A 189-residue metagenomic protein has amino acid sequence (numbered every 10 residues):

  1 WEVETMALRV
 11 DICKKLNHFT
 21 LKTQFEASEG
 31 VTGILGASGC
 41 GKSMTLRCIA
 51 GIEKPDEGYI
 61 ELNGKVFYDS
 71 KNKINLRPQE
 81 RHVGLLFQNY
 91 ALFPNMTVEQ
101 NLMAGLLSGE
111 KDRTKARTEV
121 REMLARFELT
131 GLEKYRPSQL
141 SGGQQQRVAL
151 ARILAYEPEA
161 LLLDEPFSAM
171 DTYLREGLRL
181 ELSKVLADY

Functional and structural regions predicted by a protein language model:
K65-S70, T114-L132, E181-A187: Conserved ABC ATPase "signature" region
F67-G84, S108, R113, R117: ABC ATPase NBD coupling module
M96-G105: Short coil-to-helix segment of the ABC ATPase nucleotide-binding domain corresponding to the Q-loop/switch region
R136-L140, Q144: Conserved ABC ATPase signature
L150: Hydrophobic anchor residue at the start of the ABC signature
A155-E159: A short, proline-enriched helix->beta-strand linker immediately N-terminal to the Walker B motif in ABC-type P-loop
L161-E165: Catalytic Walker B motif of ABC-type/P-loop ATPase nucleotide-binding domains
